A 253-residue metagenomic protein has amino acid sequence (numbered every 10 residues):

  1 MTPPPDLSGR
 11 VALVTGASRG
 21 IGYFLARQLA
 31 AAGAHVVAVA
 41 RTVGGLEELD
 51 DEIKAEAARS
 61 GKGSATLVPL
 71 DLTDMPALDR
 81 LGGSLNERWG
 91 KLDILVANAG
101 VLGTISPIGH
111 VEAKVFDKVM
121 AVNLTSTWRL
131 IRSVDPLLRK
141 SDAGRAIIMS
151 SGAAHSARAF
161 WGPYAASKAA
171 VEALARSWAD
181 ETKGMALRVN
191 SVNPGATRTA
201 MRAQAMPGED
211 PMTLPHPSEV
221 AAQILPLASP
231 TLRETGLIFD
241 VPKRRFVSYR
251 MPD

Functional and structural regions predicted by a protein language model:
V11, S18-R19: Conserved glycine-rich cofactor-binding loop
A32-E48: Conserved glycine-rich Rossmann-like NAD(P)H-binding loop of the short-chain dehydrogenase/reductase
S106-I108, V115-D117: Substrate-binding pocket helix/loop in short-chain dehydrogenase/reductase
I131, S167: Active-site helix of classical SDR
P136, A179-E181: Alpha-helical segment proximal to the catalytic Tyr-Lys
S151: Residue(s) in the substrate-gating loop at a strand-loop-helix junction that position the organic substrate next
G184, S191-V192, T199, P207-R250: C-terminal helical subdomain
